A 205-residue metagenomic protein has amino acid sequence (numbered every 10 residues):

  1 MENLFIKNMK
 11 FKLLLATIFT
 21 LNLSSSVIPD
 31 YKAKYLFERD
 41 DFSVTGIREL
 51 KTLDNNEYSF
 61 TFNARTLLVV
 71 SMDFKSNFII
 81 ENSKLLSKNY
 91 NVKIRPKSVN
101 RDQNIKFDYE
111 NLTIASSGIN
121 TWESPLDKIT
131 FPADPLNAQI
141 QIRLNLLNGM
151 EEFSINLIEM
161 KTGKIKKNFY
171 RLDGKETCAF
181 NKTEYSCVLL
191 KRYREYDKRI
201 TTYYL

Functional and structural regions predicted by a protein language model:
M1-M9: N-terminal secretory signal peptides that target proteins for export/translocation
K12-L21: Sec-dependent N-terminal signal peptides
S24-S83, N89-K106, G163-I165, L172: N-terminal cleavable signal peptides for secretion/export
V27, N168-F169, R194-D197: Short loop/turn motifs at secondary-structure junctions and domain boundaries
E57-L67, I79-E81, Y185-L205: Gly/Pro-enriched, hydrophobic low-complexity segments that function as extracytoplasmic propeptides/linkers
S59-F62, L85-V92, L112-G118, I155 (+1 more regions): Short hydrophobic/aromatic-rich beta-strand segments that constitute the beta-sheet cores of beta-sandwich/beta-barrel
D73, D102, Q141, I200-T201: Transmembrane beta-barrel architecture of outer membranes
N100-S186: Solvent-exposed helix/loop surface patches that form functional interfaces
